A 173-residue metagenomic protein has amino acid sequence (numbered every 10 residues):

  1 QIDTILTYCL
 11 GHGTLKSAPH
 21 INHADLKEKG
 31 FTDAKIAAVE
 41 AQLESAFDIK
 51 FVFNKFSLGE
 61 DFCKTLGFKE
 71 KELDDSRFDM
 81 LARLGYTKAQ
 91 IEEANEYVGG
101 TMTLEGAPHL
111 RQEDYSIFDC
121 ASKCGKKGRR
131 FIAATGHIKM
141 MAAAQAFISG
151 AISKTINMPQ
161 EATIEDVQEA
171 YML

Functional and structural regions predicted by a protein language model:
Q1-L173: Long, C-terminal-biased catalytic regions of enzyme "large/alpha" subunits
